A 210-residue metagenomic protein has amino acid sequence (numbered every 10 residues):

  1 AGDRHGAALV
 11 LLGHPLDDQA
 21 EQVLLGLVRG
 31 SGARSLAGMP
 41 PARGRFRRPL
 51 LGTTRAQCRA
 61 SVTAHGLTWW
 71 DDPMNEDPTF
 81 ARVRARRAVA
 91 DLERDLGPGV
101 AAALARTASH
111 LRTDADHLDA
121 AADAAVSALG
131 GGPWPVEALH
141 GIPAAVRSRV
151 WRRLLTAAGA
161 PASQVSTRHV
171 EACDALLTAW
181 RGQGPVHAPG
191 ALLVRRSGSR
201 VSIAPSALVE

Functional and structural regions predicted by a protein language model:
A1-R4: Short, well-structured alpha-helical segments in soluble
G6-G13, D17-A108, A115, E137-A138: Catalytic subdomain that performs nucleotidyl-dependent activation
V28, P41-R43, R87, A105-E210: AMP-forming adenylation/ATP pyrophosphatase catalytic core
